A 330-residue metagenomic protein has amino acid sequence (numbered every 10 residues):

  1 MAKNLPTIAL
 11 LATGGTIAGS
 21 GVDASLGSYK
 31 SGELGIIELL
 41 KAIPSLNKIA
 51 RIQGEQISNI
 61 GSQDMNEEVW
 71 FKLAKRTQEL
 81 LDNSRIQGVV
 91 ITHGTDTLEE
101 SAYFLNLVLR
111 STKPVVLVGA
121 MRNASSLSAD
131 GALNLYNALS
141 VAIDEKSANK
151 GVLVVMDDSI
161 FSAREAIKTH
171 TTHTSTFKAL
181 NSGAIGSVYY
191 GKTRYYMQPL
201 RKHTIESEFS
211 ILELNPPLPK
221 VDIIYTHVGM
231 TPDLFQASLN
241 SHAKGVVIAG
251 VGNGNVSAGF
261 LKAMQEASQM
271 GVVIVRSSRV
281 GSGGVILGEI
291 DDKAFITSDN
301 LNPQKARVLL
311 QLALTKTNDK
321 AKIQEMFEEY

Functional and structural regions predicted by a protein language model:
M1-L80, K262: ATP/NTP phosphate-donor binding region
N4-T7, L11-G15, G35-L46, S162-G245 (+2 more regions): Accessory alpha-helical/coil subdomains and C-terminal extensions that flank or cap enzyme catalytic cores
L11-T13, I91-H93, V116-G119, L153-D157 (+3 more regions): Short beta-strand segments
N83-L98, S241-N253: Short acidic, glycine-rich surface-loop motifs adjacent to enzyme active sites
I86, S111-P114, Q269-I274: A short helix->loop->beta-strand "cap" motif at the edges of active sites that frequently abuts
I91-K113, V256-Q265: Short Gly/Thr/Asp-enriched flexible loops that form oxyanion-binding sites at enzyme active sites
L117-Y190: Internal gly/pro-rich beta-alpha loop/helix module that stabilizes soluble enzyme cofactors or their anionic handles
N253-Y330: C-terminal non-catalytic interaction/assembly regions of soluble proteins
